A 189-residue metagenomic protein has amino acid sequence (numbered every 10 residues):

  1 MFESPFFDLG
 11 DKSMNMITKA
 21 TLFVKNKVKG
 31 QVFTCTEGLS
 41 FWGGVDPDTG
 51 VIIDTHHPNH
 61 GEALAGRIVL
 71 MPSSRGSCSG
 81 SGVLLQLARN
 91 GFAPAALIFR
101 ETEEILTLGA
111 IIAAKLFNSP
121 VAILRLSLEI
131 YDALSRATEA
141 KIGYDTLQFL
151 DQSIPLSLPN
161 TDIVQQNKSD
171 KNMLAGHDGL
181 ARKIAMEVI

Functional and structural regions predicted by a protein language model:
F2, F6-F7: Aromatic (phenylalanine/tyrosine) cluster motif
D8, N118, E139, G176-H177 (+1 more regions): Short, flexible coil/linker elements and helix-boundary hinge sites characteristic of intrinsically disordered
D8-D11, D170: Intrinsic-disorder-associated, low-complexity terminal segments enriched in Asp/Asn/His/Tyr and depleted of Lys/Arg
M14-F23, A175, V188: Short, low-complexity N-terminal leaders and the immediately following helix N-cap/first helix
I17-D145: Feature captures the catalytic cores and cofactor-binding loops of soluble hydro-lyases/lyases that act on carboxylate
G143-I189: Intein/HINT protein-splicing elements and their conserved insertion hotspots or analogous self-processing inserts
